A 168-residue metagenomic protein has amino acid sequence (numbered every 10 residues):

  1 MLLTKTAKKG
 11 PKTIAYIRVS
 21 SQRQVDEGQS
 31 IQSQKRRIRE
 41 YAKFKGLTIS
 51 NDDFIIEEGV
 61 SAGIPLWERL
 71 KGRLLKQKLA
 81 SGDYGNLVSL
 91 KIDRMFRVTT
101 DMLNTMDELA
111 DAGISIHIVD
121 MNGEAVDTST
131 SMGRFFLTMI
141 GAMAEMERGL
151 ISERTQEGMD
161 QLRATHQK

Functional and structural regions predicted by a protein language model:
M1-Q161: Short, structured surface patches at the beginning of a domain
T165-K168: Short, intrinsically disordered, charge-balanced linker/junction segments flanking boundaries in proteins
